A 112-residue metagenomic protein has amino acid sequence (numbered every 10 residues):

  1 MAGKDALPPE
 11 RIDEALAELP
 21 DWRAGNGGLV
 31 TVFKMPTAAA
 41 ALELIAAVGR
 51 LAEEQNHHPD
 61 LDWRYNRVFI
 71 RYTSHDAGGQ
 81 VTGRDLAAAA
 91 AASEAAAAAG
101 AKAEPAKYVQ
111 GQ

Functional and structural regions predicted by a protein language model:
M1-L19, G25-D76, L86-Q112: Charge-rich, low-complexity N-terminal segments
V81: Phosphate/diphosphate ligand-binding glycine-rich loop within oxidoreductases
